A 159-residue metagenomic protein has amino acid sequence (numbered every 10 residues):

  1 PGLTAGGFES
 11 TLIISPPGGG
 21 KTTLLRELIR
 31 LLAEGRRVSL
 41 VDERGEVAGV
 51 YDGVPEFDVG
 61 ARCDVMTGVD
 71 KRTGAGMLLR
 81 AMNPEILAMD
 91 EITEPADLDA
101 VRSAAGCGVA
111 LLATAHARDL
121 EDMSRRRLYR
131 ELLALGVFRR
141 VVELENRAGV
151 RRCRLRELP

Functional and structural regions predicted by a protein language model:
P1-S10: P-loop NTP-binding catalytic core
I13: Hydrophobic anchor at the beta1->P-loop junction of P-loop NTPases
P17-G18: The conserved Walker
K21: Conserved lysine of the Walker
L24, L28: Hydrophobic positions on the alpha1 helix immediately C-terminal to the Walker A/P-loop
L32-L78: P-loop NTPase switch/communication element
M82-P84, A88-V141, N146: Conserved P-loop NTPase nucleotide-binding/switch module
R139-P159: Conserved P-loop NTPase
